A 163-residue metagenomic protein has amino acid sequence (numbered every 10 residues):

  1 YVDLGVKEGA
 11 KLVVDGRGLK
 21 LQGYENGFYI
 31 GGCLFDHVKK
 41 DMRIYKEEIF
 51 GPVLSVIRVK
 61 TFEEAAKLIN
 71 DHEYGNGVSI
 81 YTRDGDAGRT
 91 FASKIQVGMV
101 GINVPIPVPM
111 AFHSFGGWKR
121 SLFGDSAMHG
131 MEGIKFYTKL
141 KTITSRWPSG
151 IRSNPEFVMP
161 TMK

Functional and structural regions predicted by a protein language model:
Y1-V2: Alpha-helical packing segments of well-folded alpha/beta enzyme cores
L12-Q22: Cytochrome P450 fold signature focused on the C-terminal beta-domain
Q22-K163: Conserved C-terminal structural/oligomerization subdomain of aldehyde/semialdehyde dehydrogenase
